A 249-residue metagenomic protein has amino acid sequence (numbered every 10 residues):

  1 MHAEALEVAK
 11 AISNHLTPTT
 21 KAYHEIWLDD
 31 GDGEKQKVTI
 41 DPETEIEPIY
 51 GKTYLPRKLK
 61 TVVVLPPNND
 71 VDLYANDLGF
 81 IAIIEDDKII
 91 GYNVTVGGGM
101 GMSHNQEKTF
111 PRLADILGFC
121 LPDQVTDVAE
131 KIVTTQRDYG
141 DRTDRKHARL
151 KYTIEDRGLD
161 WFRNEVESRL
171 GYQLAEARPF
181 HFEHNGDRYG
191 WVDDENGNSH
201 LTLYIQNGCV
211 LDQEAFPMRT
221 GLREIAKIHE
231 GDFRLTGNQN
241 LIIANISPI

Functional and structural regions predicted by a protein language model:
M1-I249: Peripheral terminal and linker regions in Fe-S/redox and tRNA-modifying enzymes
